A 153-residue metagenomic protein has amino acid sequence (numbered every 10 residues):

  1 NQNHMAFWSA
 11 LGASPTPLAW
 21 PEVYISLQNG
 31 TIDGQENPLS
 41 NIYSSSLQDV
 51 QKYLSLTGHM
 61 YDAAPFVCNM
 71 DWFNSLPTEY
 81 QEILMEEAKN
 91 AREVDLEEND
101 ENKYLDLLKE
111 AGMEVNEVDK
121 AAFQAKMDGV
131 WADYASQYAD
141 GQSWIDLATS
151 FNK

Functional and structural regions predicted by a protein language model:
N1-K153: N-terminal secretory/targeting leader peptides
